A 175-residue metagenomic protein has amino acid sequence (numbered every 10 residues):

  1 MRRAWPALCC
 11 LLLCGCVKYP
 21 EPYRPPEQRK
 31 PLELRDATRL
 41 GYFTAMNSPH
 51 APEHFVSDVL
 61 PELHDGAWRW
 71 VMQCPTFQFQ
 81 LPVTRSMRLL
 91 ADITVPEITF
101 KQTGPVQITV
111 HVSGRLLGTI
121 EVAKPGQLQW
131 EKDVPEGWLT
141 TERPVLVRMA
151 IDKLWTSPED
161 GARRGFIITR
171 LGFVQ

Functional and structural regions predicted by a protein language model:
R2-C9: Sec-dependent signal peptide recognition, specifically the positively charged N-region followed immediately by
L12-G15: C-terminal motif of bacterial Sec signal peptides marking the signal peptidase cleavage site
V17-T84, I98-K101, L154-V174: Glycan-recognition and processing domains
R88-D92, R148: Residues within well-ordered beta-strands of beta-sheet-rich folds
D92-I98: Solvent-exposed strand-to-loop "edge" motifs in beta-rich extracellular domains
K101-R115: Short, surface-exposed beta-strand/strand-loop-strand elements in extracellular ectodomains
R115-T140: Extracellular carbohydrate recognition and processing domains and analogous Trp-centered ligand-binding platforms
G137-A150: Noncatalytic modules at the cell exterior or secretory-pathway interfaces, chiefly beta-strand-rich lectin/adhesion
